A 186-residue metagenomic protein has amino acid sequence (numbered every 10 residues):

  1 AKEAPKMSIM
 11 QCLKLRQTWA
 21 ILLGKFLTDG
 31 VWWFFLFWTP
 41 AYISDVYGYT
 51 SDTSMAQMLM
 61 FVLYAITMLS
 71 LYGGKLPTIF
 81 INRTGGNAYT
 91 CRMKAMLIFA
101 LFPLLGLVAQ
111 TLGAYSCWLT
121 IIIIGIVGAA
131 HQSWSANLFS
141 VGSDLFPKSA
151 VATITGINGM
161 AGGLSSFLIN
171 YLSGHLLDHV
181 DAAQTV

Functional and structural regions predicted by a protein language model:
A1-M10: Flexible cytoplasmic inter-helical loops of multi-pass small-molecule transporters
C12-K75, V127-S143, S166-G174: Extracytoplasmic gate region of multi-pass secondary transporters
Q17, S51, S149-T153, Q184: Conserved short cytoplasmic inter-helical helices of the MFS fold
G48-I66, T90-R92, W118-I122, T153-I157: Loop-to-transmembrane helix entry
D52-T53, C91-K94, H175-V186: A membrane-interface helix-boundary motif in multi-pass transporters
S70-L71, S143-D181: A late C-terminal transmembrane helix in Major Facilitator Superfamily
S70-Y89, L177-D178: Helix-to-loop junctions at the C-terminal end of transmembrane segments in multipass secondary transporters
Y89-N137: C-terminal transmembrane helical hairpin of 12-TM major facilitator-type secondary transporters
